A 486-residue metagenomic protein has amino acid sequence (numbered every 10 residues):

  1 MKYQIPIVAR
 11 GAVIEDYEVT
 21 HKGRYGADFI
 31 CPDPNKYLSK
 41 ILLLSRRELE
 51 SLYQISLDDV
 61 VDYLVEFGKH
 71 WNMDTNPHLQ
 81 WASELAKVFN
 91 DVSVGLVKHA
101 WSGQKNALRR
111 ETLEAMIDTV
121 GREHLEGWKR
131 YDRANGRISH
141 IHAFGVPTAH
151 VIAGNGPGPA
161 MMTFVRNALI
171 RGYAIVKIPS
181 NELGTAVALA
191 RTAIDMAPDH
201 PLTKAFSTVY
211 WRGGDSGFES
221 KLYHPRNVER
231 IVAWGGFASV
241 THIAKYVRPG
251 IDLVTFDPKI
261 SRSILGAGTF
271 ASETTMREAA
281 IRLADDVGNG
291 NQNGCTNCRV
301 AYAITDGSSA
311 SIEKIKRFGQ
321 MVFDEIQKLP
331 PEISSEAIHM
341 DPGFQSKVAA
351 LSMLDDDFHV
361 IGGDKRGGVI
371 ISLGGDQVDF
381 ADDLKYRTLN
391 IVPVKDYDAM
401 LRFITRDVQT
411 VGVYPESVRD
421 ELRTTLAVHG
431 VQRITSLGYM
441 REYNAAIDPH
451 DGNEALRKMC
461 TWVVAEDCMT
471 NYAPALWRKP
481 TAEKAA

Functional and structural regions predicted by a protein language model:
M1-H140: N-terminal Rossmann-like NAD(P)+-binding subdomain of aldehyde/semialdehyde dehydrogenases
L38-L42, L189, V240, E273-A284 (+2 more regions): Well-ordered, non-membrane alpha-helical segments in soluble/globular domains
L113-A197: Conserved small-residue-rich beta-alpha loop and adjacent elements that most often cradle the phosphate/pyrophosphate
D132-T148, W211-L222, G367-D383: Donor nucleotide-activated moiety binding/catalytic core segment of transferases that use nucleotide-activated donors
I170-I175, P201-L202, L222-E229, I404-Q409: Short, surface-exposed connector motifs at secondary-structure boundaries
Y173-K177, V232, V254-T255, G412: Short hydrophobic alpha-helical runs that function as membrane-insertion/retention elements
A197-V300, T305-G307, D448-A486: Conserved NAD(P)+-binding/catalytic subdomain of aldehyde/semialdehyde dehydrogenases
I281, N289-Q409, D420-A427, I434-D467 (+1 more regions): NAD(P)-dependent aldehyde/semialdehyde dehydrogenase
